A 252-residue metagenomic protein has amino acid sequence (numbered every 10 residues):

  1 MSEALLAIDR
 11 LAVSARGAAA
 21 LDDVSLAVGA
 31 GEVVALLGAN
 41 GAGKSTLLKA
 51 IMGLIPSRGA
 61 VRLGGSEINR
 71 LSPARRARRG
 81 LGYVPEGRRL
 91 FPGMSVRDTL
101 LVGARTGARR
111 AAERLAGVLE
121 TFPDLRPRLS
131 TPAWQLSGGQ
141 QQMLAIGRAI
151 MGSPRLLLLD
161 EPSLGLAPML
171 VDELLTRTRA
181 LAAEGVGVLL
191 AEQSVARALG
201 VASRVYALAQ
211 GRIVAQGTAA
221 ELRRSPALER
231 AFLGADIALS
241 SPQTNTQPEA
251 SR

Functional and structural regions predicted by a protein language model:
S2-R252: Glycine-rich phosphate-binding loops of nucleotide-dependent enzymes
